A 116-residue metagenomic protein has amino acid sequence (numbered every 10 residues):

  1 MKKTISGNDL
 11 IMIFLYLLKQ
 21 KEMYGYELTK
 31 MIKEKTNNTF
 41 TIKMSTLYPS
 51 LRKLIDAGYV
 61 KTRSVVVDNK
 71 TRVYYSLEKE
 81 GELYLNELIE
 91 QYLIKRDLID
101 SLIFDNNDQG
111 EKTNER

Functional and structural regions predicted by a protein language model:
K2-T46: N-terminal helix-turn-helix DNA-binding core of bacterial DNA-binding proteins
I32, T36, S64-V66, K79: Short, well-ordered turn and helix-capping elements at secondary-structure junctions
L47, L51-L54: Basic amphipathic alpha-helical segments that dock to polyanions
I55-T71: Beta-hairpin "wing" of winged helix-turn-helix
V67-I89: Basic, amphipathic "hinge/linker" alpha-helix immediately C-terminal to the N-terminal HTH DNA-binding motif
L83-R116: Amphipathic alpha-helical dimerization/coiled-coil segments that flank or bridge DNA-binding/regulatory modules
